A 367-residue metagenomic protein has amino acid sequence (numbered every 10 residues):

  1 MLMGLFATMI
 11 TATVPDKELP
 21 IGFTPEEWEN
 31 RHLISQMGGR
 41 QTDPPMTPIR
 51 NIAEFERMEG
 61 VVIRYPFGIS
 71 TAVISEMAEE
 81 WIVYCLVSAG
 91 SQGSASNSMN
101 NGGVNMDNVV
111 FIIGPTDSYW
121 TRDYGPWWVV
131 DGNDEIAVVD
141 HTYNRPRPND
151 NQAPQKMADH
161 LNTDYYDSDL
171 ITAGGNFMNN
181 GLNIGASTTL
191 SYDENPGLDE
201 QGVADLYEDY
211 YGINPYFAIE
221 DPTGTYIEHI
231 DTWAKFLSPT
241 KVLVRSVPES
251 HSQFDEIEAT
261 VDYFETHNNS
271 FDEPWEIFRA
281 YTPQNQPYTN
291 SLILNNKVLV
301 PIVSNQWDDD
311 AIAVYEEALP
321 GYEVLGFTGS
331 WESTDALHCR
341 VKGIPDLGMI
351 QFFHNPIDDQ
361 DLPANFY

Functional and structural regions predicted by a protein language model:
M1-T8: Bacterial N-terminal signal peptides
A12-M349: The feature marks the mature, well-folded catalytic cores of soluble enzymes
D346-Y367: Short, compositionally biased P/S/T/A/G/V-rich stretches that sit at domain boundaries
